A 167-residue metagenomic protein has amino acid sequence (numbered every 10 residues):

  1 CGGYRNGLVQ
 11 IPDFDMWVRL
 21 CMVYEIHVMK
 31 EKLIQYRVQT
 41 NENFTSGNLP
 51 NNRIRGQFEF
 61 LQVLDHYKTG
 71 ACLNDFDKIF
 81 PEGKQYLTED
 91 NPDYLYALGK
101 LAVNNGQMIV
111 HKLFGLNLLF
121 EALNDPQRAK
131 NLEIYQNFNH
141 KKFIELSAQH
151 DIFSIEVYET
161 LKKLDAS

Functional and structural regions predicted by a protein language model:
C1-G2: Conserved nucleotide-sugar donor-binding and metal-coordinating catalytic region shared by glycosyltransferases
L8-V9, V28: Short, surface-exposed helix-loop/turn micro-motifs enriched in polar/charged residues
V9-V18, R55: Acidic donor-binding loop at a coil-to-helix junction in glycosyltransferase catalytic cores that engages
P12, M22, K30: A cytosolic small-molecule/anion-sensing beta-strand core signal
M22, R37-A166: C-terminal subregions of glycosyltransferases and related glycan-biosynthesis enzymes
H27-L33, R37-V38: Catalytic beta-strand/loop signature of glycosyltransferases that borders the donor
